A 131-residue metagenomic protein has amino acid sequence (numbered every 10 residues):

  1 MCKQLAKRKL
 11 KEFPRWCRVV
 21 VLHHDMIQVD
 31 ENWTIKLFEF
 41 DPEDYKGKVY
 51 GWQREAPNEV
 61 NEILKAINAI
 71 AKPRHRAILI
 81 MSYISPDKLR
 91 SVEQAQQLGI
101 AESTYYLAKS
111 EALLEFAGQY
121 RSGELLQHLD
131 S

Functional and structural regions predicted by a protein language model:
M1-A69, G118-S131: N-terminal interaction/assembly modules
L5, K9-E12, R74-I78, A108: Residue-level detector of well-ordered alpha-helical segments, enriched for hydrophobic/aromatic packing positions
L64, I80, L114: A cross-family signal for key residues in well-ordered alpha-helices that form functional helical elements
A69-I70, G99: Short, conserved sequence motifs enriched in acidic/basic residues, glycine, and aromatics that mark functional "hot
A71-L89: Short amphipathic alpha helix immediately N-terminal
R74-H75, E102, E124: Secondary-structure boundary/capping signal
P86-T104: Helix-turn-helix DNA-binding module
G99-Q119: DNA-recognition helix of helix-turn-helix
